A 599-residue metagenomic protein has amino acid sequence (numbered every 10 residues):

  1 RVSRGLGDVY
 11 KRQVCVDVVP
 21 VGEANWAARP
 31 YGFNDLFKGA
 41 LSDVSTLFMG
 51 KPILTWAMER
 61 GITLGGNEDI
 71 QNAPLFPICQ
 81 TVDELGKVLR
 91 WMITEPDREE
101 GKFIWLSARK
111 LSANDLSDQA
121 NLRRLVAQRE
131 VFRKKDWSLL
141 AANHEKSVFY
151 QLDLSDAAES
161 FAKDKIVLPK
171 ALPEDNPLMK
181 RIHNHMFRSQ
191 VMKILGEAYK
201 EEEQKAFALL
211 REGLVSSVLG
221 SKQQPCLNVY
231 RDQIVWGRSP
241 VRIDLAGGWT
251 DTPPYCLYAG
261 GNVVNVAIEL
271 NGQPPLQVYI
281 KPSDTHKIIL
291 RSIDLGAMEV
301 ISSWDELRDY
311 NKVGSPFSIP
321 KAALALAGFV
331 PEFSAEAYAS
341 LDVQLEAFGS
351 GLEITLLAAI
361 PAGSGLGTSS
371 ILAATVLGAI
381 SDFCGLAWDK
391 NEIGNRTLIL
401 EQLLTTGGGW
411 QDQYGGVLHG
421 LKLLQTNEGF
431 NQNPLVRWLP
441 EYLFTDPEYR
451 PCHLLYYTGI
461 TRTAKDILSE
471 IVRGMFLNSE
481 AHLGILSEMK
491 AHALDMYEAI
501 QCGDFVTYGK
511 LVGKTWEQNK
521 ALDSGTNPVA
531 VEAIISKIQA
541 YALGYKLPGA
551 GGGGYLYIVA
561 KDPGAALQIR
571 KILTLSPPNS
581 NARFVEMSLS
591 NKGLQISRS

Functional and structural regions predicted by a protein language model:
R1-Y10: Single conserved hydrophobic/aromatic residue that forms the stacking wall/gate of nucleotide- or nucleobase-binding
D8, V14-D17: Low-complexity, intrinsically disordered repeat segments enriched
Q13, P20, R29-G32, L36 (+4 more regions): Long, low-complexity intrinsically disordered regions enriched in Ser/Thr/Pro/Gly
G61, A73-E346, N395-G407, Q413-L547 (+1 more regions): C-terminal nucleotide
I301-R308, S350-A362: Glycine/charged-rich beta-loop-alpha catalytic/anionic-binding loops adjacent to active sites
I360-S364, L543-Y545: Short pre-catalytic strand/loop immediately N-terminal to key active-site residues, enriched for Gly-Thr
S364-L386: DPxDG-like acidic metal-binding loop motif
G551-G553: Glycine-rich nucleotide-binding loop
